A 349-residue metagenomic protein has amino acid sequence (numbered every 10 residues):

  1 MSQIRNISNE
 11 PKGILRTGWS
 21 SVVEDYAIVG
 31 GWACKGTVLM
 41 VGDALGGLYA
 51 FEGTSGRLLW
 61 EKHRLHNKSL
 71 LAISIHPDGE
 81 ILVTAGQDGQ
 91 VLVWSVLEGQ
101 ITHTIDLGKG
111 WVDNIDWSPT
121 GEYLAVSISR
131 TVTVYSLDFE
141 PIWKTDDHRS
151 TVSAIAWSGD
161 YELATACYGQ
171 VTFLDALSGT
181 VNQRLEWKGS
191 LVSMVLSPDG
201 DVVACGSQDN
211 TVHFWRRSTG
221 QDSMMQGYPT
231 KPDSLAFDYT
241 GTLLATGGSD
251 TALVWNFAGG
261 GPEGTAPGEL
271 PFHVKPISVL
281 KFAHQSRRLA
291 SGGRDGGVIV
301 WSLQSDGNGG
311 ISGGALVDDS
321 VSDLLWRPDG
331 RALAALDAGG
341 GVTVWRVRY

Functional and structural regions predicted by a protein language model:
S2-D25: A short helix->beta-strand "capping" segment at the edge of beta-propeller domains
R16-V22, R57-H63, Q100-I105, E140-T145 (+4 more regions): A short beta-strand motif characteristic of beta-propeller blades
S20-A27, H63-L70, D106-V112, D146-V152 (+4 more regions): WD40/WD-repeat beta-propeller blade N-cap
G30-W32, I73, I115, I155 (+4 more regions): Hydrophobic core register within WD40 beta-propeller blades
C34-K35, P77-D78, P119-T120, S158-G159 (+4 more regions): Residue-level detector of Asp-centered blade-edge/turn motifs that repeat once per structural unit in beta-propeller
L39, L82, L124, E162-L163 (+4 more regions): Hydrophobic beta-strand positions that form the internal "hydrophobic ladder" of WD40/Gbeta-like beta-propeller blades
G42-L45, A85-D88, S127-S129, A166-Y168 (+4 more regions): Conserved strand-to-loop turn within each blade of WD40 beta-propeller repeats
Y49-F51, V91-W94, T133-S136, T172-D175 (+4 more regions): WD40-repeat beta-propellers
